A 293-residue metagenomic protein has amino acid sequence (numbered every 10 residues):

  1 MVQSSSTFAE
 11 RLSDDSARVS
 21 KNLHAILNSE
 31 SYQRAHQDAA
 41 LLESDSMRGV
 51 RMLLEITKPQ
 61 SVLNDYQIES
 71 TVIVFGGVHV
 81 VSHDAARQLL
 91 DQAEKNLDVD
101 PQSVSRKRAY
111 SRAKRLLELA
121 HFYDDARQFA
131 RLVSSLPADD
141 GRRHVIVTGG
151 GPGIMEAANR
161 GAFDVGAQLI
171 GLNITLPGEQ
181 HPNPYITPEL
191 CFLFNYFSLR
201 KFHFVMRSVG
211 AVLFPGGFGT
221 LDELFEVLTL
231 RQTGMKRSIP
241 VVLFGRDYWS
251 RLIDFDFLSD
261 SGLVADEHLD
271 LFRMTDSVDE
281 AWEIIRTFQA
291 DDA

Functional and structural regions predicted by a protein language model:
V2-N22: Internal gly/pro-rich beta-alpha loop/helix module that stabilizes soluble enzyme cofactors or their anionic handles
E10-R11, K21, I26-A35, A39-L172: Glycine-rich beta-alpha loop segments
N64-Q67, P137-G141, F163, N183-I186 (+3 more regions): Solvent-exposed alpha-helices and their adjacent loops that cap or buttress functional pockets in soluble metabolic
L89-D91, F163-D164, E226-Q232, F257-D260 (+1 more regions): Short, solvent-exposed amphipathic alpha-helical segments in soluble enzyme and RNA/protein-processing domains
R142-V145, S238-P240, L269-F272: Residue-level recognition of the N-termini of beta-strands and the immediately preceding loop/turn
V147-T148, P152-F214, F218, F225: Phosphate/pyrophosphate-binding betaalpha-module
G166-E179, F214, L228-I253, E267: Short, acidic/small-residue loops that bind anionic groups at enzyme active sites
L243-A293: C-terminal functional extensions of proteins
